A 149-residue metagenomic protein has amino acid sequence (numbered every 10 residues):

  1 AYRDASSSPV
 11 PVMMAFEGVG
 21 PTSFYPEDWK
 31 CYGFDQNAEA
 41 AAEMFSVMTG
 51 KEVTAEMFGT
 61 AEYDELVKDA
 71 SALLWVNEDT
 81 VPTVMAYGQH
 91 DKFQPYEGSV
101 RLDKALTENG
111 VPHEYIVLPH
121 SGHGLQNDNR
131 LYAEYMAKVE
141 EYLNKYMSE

Functional and structural regions predicted by a protein language model:
A1-Y32: Primarily recognizes the serine-hydrolase "nucleophile elbow" in alpha/beta-hydrolase and SGNH/GDSL folds
P21, Q89-K92, H120-G122: Acidic beta-to-alpha connecting loop that harbors the catalytic carboxylate
W29-W75: Mobile cap/lid helix-loop segments that gate and shape the active-site cleft of serine hydrolases
D79, M85-Y87, D91: Short beta-strand/loop motif that positions the catalytic acidic residue of the alpha/beta-hydrolase fold
K92-V100: Conserved alpha/beta-hydrolase "acid-adjacent" motif
T107-H123: Catalytic histidine neighborhood in serine/cysteine hydrolases with alpha/beta-hydrolase-type architecture
S121-Y132: Catalytic histidine-centered segment of alpha/beta-hydrolase-like enzymes
L131-E149: Catalytic active-site module of serine/aspartate enzymes centered on a nucleophile-bearing elbow/loop
